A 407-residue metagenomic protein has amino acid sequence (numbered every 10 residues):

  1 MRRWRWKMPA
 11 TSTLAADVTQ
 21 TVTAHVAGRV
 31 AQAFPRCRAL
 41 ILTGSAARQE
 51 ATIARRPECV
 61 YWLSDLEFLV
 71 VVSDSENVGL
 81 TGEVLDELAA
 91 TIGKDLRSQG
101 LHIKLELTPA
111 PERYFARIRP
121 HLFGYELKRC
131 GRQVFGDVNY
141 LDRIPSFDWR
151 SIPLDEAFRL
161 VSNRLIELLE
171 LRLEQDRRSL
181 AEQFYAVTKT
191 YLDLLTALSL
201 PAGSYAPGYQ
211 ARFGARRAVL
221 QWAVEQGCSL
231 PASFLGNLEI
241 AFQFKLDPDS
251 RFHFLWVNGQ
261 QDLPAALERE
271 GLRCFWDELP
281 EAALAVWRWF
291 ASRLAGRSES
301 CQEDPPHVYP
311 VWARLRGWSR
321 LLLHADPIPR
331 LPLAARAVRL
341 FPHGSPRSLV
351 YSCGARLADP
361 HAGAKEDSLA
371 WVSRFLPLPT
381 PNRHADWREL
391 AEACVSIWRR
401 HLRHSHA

Functional and structural regions predicted by a protein language model:
R2-P35: N-terminal regions immediately upstream of nucleotidyltransferase
W6-S12, V71, Q175-R177: Glycine- and acidic
L14, V18, E76, L80 (+4 more regions): Conserved aromatic-histidine-acidic binding/catalytic patches
A27-L66, V71-N77: Active-site nucleotide-donor binding segment shared across nucleotidyl transfer reactions
S64-L66, L101-I103, A186: Residues at beta-strand starts and edge strands
G79-L141, L160-E167, A181: Conserved catalytic core of two-metal-ion nucleotidyltransferases
R143-W149: Long, low-complexity intrinsically disordered regions
W149-A407: Conserved nucleotidyltransferase catalytic core and NTase-mimicking acidic/glycine-rich helix/loop elements in nucleic
